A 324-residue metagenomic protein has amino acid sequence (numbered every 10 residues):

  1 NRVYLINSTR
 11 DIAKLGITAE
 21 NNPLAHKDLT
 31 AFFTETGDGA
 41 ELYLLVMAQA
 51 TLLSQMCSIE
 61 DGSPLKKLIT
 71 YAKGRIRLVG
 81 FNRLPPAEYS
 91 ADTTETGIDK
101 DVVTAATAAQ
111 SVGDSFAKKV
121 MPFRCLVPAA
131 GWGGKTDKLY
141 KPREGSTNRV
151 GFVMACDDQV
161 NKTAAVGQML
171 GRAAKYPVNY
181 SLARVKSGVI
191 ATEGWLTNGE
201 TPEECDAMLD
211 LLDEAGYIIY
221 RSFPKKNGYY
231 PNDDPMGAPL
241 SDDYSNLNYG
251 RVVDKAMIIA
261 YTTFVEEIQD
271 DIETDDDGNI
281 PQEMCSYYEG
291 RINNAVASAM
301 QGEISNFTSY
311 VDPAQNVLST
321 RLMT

Functional and structural regions predicted by a protein language model:
N1-G133: Small-residue-rich
T36-A40, A215-I219, T263, E267 (+2 more regions): Short secondary-structure junctions and interdomain/linker hinges
I76-M208: Conserved, well-structured core segments that form the ligand-binding/active-site neighborhood of functional domains
L170-M284: Long, contiguous, structured domain-core segments that constitute the functional module of a protein
Q282-S305: Short, hydrophobic/π-rich interface segment
S305-D312: A short glycine-rich, hydrophobically flanked beta-strand micro-motif that places a catalytic Asp/Glu for divalent metal
A314-T324: C-terminal edge-of-domain segments
